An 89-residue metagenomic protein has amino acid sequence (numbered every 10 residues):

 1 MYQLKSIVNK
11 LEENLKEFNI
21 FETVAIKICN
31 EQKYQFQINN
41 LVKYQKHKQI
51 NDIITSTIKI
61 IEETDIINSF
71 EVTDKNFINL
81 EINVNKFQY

Functional and structural regions predicted by a protein language model:
M1-Y89: N-terminal alpha-helical targeting/anchoring segments
